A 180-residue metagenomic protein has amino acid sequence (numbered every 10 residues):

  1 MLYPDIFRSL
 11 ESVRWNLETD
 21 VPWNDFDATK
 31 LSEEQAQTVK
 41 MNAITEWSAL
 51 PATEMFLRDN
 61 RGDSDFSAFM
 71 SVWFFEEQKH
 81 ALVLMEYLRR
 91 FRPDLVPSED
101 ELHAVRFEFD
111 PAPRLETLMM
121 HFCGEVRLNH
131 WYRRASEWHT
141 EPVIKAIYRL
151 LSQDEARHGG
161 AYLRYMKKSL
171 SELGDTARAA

Functional and structural regions predicted by a protein language model:
M1-A180: Non-heme di-metal
